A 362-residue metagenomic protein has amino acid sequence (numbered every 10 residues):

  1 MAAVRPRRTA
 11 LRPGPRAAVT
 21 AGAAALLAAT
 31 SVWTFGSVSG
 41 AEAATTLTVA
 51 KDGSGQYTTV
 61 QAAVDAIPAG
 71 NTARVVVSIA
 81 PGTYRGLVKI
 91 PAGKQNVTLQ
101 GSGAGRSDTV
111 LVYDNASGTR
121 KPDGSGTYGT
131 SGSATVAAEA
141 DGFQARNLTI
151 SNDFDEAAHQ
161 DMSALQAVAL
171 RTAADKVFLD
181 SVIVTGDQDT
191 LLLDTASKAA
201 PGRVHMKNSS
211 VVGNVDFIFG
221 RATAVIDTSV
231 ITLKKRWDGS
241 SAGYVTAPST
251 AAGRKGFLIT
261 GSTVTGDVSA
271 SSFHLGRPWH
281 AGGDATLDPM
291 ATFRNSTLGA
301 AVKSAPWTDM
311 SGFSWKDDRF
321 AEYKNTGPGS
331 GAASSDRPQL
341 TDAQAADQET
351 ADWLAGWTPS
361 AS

Functional and structural regions predicted by a protein language model:
A2-A24: N-terminal export and membrane-targeting signals
A10, A25-L26, T46, W353: Acidic/proline-rich low-complexity IDRs
P13-G14, L27-A28, V88: Residues at secondary-structure transition points
T20-T34: Gram-negative bacterial Sec-dependent N-terminal signal peptides
T30-T45: C-terminal region of N-terminal signal peptides and the immediate post-cleavage residues of exported proteins
A44-S362: Sequence-level preference for short, compositionally simple segments enriched in small aliphatic or small polar residues
